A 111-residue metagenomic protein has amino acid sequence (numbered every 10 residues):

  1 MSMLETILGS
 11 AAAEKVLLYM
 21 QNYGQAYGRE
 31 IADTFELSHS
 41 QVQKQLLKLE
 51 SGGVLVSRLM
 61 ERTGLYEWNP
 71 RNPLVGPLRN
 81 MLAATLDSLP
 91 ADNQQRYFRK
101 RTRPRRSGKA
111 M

Functional and structural regions predicted by a protein language model:
M3-A13, Y27, S57-L82: Short, cationic-aromatic polyanion-contact patches
L18, R29: Residues within the helices of the helix-turn-helix
M20-Y23: Short helix-capping/hinge SLiMs at alpha-helix to coil transitions
E30-T34: A short acidic, leucine-rich amphipathic alpha-helix
S40: Key DNA-contact positions within bacterial/archaeal DNA-binding proteins
L46-L47: Short, hydrophobic-biased segments on the C-terminal half of alpha helices that form "recognition helices"
G53: Glycine-centered, phosphate/nucleic-acid-interacting loop/turn motifs that mediate DNA/RNA or nucleotide
P70-M111: Amphipathic alpha-helical dimerization/coiled-coil segments that flank or bridge DNA-binding/regulatory modules
